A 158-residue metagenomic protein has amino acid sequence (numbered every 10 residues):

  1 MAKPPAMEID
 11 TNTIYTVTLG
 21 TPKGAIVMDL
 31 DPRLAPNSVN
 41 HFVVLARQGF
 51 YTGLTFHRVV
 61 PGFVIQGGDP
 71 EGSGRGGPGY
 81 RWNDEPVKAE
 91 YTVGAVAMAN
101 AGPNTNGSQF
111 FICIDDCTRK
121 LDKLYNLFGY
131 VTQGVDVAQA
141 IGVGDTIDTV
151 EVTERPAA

Functional and structural regions predicted by a protein language model:
M1-A158: Cyclophilin-like peptidyl-prolyl cis-trans isomerases
